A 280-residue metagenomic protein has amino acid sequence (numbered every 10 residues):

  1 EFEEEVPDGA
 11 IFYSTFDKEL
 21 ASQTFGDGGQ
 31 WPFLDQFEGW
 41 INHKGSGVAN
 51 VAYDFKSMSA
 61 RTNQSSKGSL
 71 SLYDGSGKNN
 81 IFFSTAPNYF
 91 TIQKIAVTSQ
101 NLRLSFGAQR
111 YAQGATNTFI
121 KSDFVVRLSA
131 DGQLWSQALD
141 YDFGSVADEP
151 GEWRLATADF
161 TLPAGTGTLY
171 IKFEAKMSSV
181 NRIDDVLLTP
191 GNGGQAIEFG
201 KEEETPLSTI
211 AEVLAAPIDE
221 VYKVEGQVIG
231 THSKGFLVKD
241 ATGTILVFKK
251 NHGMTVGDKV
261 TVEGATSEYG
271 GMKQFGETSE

Functional and structural regions predicted by a protein language model:
F2-S57, F199-E202: Extracellular carbohydrate-recognition regions
V6, K18, Y111-Q113, F124 (+2 more regions): Terminal, low-complexity interaction segments
W40-Q100: Surface-exposed, low-complexity/disordered Ser/Thr/Gly/Pro/Asn-rich loops and linkers
P87, A96-S105, R110, T166-T168: Extended extracellular/luminal ectodomain segments enriched in beta-structured repeat modules
I95-V97, G107-Q113, E174-K176, A265-S267: Solvent-exposed strand-to-loop "edge" motifs in beta-rich extracellular domains
Q113-F119: Short consensus segments that form the blades of beta-propeller domains, in both extracellular/periplasmic
V126-S129: Conserved Ser/Thr-centered positions that define the repeating blades of beta-propeller domains
A196, G200-E280: OB-fold single-stranded nucleic acid-binding module
